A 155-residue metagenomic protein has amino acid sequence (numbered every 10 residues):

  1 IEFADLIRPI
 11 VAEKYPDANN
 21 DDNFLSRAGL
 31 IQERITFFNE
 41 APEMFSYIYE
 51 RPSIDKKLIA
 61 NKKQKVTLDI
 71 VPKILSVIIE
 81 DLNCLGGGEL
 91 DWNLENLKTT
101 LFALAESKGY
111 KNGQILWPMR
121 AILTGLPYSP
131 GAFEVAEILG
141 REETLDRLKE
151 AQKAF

Functional and structural regions predicted by a protein language model:
I1-K108: Small-residue-rich helix-loop
E95-F155: Charged substrate- and nucleic-acid-binding regions of tRNA-handling and nucleotidyl-transfer enzymes, centered on
